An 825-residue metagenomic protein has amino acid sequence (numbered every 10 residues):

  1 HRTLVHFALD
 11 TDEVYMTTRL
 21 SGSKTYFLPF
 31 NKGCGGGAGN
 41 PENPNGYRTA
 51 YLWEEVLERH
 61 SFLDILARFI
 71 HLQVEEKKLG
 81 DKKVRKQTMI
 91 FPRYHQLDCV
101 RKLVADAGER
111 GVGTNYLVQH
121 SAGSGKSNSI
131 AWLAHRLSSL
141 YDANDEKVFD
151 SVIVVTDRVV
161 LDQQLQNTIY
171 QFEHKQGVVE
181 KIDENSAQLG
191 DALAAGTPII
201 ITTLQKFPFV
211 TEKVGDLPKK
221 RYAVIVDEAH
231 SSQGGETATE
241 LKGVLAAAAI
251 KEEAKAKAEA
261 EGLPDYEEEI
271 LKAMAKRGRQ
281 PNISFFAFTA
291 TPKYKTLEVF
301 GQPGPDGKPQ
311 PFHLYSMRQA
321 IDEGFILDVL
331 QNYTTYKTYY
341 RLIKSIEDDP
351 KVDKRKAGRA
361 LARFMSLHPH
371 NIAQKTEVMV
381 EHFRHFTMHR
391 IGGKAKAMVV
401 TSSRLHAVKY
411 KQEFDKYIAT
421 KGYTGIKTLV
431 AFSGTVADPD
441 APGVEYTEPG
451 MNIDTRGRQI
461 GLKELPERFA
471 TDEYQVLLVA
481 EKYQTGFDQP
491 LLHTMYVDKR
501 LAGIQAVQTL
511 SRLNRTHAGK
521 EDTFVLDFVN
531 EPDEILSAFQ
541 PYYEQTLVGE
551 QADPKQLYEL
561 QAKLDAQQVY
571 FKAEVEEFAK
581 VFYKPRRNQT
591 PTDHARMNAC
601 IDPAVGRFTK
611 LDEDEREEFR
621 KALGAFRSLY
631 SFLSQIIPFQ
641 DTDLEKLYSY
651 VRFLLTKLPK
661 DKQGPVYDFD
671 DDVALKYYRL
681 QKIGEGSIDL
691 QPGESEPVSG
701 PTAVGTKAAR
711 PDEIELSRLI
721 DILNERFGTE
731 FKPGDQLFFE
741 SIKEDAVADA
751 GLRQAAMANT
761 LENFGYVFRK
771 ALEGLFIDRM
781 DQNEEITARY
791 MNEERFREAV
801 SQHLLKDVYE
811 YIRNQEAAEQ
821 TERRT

Functional and structural regions predicted by a protein language model:
H1-S151, V160-K175, Q205, K219-R221 (+3 more regions): ATP-dependent helicase/translocase motor core
G46-T49, K295-K394, K411: Interdomain helical connector at the RecA1-RecA2 junction of SF1/SF2 helicase-like NTPases
L79-K83, T114, Y141-D142, K147-D150 (+6 more regions): Catalytic cores and motor modules of nucleic-acid processing enzymes
Y170-K213: Inter-Walker segment of RecA-like/P-loop motor cores
T197-E228, S232-V244, I250, Y266-M274 (+2 more regions): Conserved RecA-like ASCE ATPase "motif II neighborhood" in helicase/translocase motors
G234-V329: Post-DEXD/H (motif II) to motif III coupling segment of the RecA-like Helicase ATP-binding lobe
R363-L477: Conserved C-terminal RecA-like helicase domain
R512-P541: Conserved segment of the helicase C-terminal RecA-like domain
